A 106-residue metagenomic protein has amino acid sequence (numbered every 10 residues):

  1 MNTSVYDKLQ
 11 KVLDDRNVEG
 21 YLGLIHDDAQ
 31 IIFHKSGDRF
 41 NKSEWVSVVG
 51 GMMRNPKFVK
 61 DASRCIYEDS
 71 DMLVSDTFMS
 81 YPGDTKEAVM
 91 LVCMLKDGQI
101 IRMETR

Functional and structural regions predicted by a protein language model:
M1-N2: Generic helix N-cap/helix-start motif at coil->alpha-helix transitions
D7-K11, G23-G37: Short, solvent-exposed secondary-structure junction/capping segments
R16-G20: Short helix-adjacent coil turns
I32, V46-R106: A beta-strand edge to alpha-helix "cap/lid" segment located at domain peripheries
G37-D38, D61: Sparse recognition of residues in long alpha-helices and their boundaries
R39-E44: Short beta-edge strand/loop motif at the mouth of beta-sheet-based domains
